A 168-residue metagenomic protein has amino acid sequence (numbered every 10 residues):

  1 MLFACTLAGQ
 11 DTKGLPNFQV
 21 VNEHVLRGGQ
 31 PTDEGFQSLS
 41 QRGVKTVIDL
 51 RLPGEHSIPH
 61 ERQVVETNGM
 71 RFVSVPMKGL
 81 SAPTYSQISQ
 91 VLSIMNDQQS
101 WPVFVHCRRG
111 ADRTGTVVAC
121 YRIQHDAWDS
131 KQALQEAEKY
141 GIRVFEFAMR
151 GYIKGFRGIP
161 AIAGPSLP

Functional and structural regions predicted by a protein language model:
M1-F104, T116-P168: Cys-dependent protein tyrosine phosphatase-like superfamily
C107: Short cysteine clusters
G110: Substrate/cofactor-recognition hotspot
R113: Glycine/aspartate-rich loop-and-adjacent alpha/beta segment that forms the canonical ThDP
